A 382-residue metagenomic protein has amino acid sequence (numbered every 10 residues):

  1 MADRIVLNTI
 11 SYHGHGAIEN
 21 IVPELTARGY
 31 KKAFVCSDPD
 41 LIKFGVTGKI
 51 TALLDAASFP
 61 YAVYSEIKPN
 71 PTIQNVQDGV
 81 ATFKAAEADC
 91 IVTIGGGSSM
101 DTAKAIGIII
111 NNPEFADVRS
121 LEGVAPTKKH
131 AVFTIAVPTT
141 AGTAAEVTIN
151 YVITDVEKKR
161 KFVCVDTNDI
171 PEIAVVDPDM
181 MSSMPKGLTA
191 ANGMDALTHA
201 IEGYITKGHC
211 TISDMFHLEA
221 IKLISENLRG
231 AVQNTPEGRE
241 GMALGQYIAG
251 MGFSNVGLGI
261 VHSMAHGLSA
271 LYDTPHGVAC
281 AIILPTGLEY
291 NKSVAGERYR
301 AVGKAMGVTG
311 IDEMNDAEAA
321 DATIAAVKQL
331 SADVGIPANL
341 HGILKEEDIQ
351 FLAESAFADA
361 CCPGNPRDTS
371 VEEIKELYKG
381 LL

Functional and structural regions predicted by a protein language model:
M1-Y64, L381: An N-terminal, well-structured beta->alpha segment
I18-I21, K43-V46, I73-V76, S99-A103 (+3 more regions): Short glycine/serine/threonine-rich phosphate/pyrophosphate-binding segments that cradle anionic phosphate groups
I42-F115, R229-R239: N-terminal small/polar loop signature for handling phosphorylated ligands or for N-terminal nucleophile
Q74-D179: Glycine/threonine-rich beta-strand-loop-alpha-helix active-site module that forms ligand/phosphate-binding
N150-V256: Carboxylate- and glycine-rich phosphate/diphosphate-binding segment that chelates Mg2+/Mn2+
V256-A322: C-terminal catalytic subdomain
Y299, T309-L382: C-terminal charged capping/lid subdomain of soluble metabolic enzymes
